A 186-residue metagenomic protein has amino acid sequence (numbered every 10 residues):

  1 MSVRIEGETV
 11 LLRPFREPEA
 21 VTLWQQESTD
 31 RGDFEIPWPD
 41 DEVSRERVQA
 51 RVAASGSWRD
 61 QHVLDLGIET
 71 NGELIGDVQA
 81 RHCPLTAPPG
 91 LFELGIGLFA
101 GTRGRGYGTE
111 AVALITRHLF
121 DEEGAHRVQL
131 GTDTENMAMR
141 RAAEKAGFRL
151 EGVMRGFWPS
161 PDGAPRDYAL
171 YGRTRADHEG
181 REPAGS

Functional and structural regions predicted by a protein language model:
M1-G101, A164-S186: GNAT-family acyltransferases
F15, L66, H118-F120, F148: Conserved hydrophobic/aromatic "anchor" residues that stabilize well-ordered secondary structure elements
D30-R31, E123, A146: Structural motif
P39, L114, G131-T132, R155: Proline- and acidic/polar-enriched loop/turn elements at helix boundaries
L98, G104-H118, M137-K145: Conserved acetyl-CoA-binding loop-helix of GNAT-fold acetyltransferases
D121-G131: Conserved GNAT acetyl-CoA-binding A-motif
Q129-G131, R149-R166: Conserved catalytic-core motifs of GNAT/GCN5-like acyltransferases
